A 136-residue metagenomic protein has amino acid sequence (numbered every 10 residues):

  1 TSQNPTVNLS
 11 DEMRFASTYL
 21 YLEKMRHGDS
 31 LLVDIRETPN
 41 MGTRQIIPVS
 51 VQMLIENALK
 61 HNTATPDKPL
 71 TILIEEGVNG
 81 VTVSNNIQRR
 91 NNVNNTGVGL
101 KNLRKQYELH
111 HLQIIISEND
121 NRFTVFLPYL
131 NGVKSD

Functional and structural regions predicted by a protein language model:
T1-P128: Two-component histidine phosphotransfer core
G132-D136: C-terminal end segment of the histidine kinase catalytic
